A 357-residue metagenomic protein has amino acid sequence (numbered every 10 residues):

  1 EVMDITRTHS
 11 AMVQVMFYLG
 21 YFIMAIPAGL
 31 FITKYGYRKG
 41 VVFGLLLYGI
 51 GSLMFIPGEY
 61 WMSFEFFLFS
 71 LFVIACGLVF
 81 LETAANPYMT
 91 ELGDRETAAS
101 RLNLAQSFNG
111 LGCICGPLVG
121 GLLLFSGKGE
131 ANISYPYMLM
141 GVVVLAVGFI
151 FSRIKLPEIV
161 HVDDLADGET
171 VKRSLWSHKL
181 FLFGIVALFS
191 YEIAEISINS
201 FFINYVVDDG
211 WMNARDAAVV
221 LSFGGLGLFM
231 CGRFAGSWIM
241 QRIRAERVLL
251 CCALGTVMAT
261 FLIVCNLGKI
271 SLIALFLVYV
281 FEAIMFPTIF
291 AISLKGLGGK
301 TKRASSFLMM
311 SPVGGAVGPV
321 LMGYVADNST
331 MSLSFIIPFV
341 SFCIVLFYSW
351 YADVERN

Functional and structural regions predicted by a protein language model:
M12-L30, F223-A235: Central cavity-lining transmembrane alpha-helices of secondary-active solute carriers, predominantly the Major
L46-W61, L254-L267: C-terminal ends and interior cores of transmembrane alpha-helices in multi-pass membrane transporters/permeases
W61, R95-E96, R101-L156: Helix-loop-helix hairpin linking two adjacent transmembrane segments in secondary transporters
S70-S107: Cytoplasmic helix-loop-helix junction between adjacent transmembrane helices in 12-TM secondary transporters
F80-D94, A283-G298: Intracellular juxtamembrane helix-capping segments at the cytosolic ends of symmetry-related transmembrane helices
S174-F223, G227: Extracytoplasmic gate region of multi-pass secondary transporters
I243-I289: C-terminal transmembrane helical hairpin of 12-TM major facilitator-type secondary transporters
